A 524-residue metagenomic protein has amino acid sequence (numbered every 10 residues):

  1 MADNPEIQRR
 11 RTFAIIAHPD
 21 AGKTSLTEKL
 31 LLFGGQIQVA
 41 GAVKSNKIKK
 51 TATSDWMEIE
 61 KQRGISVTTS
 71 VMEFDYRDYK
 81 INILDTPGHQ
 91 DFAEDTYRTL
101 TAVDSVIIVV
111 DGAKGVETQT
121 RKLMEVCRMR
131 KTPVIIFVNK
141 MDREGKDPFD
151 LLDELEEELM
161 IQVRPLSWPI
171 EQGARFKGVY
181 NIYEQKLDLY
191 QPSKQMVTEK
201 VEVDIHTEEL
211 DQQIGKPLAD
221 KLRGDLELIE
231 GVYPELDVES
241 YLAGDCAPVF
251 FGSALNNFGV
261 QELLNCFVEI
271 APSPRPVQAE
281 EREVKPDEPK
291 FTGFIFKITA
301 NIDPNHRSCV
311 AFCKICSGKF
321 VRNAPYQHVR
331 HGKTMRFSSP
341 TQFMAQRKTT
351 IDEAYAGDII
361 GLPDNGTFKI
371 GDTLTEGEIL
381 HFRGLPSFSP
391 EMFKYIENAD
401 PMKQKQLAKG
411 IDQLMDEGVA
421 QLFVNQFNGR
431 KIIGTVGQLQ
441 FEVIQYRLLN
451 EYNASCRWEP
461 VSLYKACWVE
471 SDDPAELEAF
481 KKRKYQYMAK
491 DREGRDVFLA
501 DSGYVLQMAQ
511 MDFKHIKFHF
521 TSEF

Functional and structural regions predicted by a protein language model:
M1-F524: Structural and coupling elements of P-loop NTPases
